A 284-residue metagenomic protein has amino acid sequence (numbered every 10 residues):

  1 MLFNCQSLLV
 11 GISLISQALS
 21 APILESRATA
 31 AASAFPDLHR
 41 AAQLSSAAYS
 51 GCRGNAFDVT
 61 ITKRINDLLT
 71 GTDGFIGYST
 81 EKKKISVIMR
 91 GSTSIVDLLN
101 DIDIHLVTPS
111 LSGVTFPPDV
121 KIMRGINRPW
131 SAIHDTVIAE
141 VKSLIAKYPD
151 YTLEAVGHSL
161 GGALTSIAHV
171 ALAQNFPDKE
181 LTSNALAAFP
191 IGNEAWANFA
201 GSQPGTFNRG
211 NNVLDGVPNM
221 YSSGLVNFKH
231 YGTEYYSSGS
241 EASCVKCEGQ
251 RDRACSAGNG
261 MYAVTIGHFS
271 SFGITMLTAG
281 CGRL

Functional and structural regions predicted by a protein language model:
M1-I23: Fungal secretory targeting signals
L19-V156, L160-L284: Non-catalytic, mobile gating and regulatory segments of ester bond hydrolases
